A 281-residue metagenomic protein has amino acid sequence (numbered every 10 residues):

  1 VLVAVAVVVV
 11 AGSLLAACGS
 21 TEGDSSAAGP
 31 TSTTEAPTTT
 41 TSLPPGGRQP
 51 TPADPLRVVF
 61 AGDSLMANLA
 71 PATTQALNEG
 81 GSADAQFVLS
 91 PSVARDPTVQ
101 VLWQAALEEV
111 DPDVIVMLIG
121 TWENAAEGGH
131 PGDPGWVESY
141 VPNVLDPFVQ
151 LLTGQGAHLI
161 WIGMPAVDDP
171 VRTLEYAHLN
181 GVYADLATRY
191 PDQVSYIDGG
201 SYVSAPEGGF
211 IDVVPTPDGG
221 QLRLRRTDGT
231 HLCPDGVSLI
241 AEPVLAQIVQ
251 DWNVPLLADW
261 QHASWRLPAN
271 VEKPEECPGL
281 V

Functional and structural regions predicted by a protein language model:
V1-V10: Sec-dependent N-terminal signal peptides
L14-A17: C-terminal motif of bacterial Sec signal peptides marking the signal peptidase cleavage site
G19-R48: Short, low-complexity, disordered segments immediately C-terminal to signal peptides in bacterial exported proteins
P50-P142, L267-V281: Conserved SGNH/GDSL esterase-like catalytic core that processes O-acyl groups on lipids and polysaccharides
L65, L69, T73, V99-W103 (+6 more regions): Stable alpha-helical elements in mature extracytoplasmic
L118-N124, V149-N180, D198-S201: Active-site segments of SGNH/GDSL-like serine hydrolases that catalyze O-acetyl group transfer/hydrolysis on lipids
D133-I162, Y190: Charged, glycine-enriched surface loops/patches that mediate electrostatic binding to polyanionic ligands
V167-V281: Catalytic His-Asp segment of secreted/periplasmic serine-dependent ester chemistry enzymes
